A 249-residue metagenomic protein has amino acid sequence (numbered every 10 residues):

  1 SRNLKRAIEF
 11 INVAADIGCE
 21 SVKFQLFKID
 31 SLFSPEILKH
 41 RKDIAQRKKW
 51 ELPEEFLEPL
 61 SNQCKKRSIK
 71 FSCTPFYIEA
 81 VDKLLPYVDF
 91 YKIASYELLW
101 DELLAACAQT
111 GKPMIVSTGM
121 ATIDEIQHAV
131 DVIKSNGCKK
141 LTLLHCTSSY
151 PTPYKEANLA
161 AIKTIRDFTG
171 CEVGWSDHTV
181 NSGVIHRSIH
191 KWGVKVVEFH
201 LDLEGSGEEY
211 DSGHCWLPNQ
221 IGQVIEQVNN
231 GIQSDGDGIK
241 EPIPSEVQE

Functional and structural regions predicted by a protein language model:
S1-E249: Catalytic cores and adjacent flexible loops of soluble metabolic enzymes that perform enolate/carbanion chemistry on
